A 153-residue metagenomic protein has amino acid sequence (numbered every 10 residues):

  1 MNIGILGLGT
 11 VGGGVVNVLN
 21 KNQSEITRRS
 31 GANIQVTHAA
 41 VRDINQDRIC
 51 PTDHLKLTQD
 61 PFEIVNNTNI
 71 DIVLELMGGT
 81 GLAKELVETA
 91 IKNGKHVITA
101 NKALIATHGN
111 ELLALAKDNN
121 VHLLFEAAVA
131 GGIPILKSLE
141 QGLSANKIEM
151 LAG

Functional and structural regions predicted by a protein language model:
L8: Glycine-rich Rossmann-fold phosphate-binding loop(s) that bind the pyrophosphate of adenine dinucleotide cofactors
G12-G13: N-terminal Rossmann-fold NAD(P) dinucleotide-binding loop
K21-C50: NAD(P)-binding Rossmann-fold cofactor-contacting core
I44-N45, L55-K56, F62-A83, H96-A100: Rossmann-like NAD(P)-binding element
M77, A83-N93, K102-Q141: Rossmann-fold NAD(P)-binding glycine/threonine-rich loop
Q141-G153: Conserved anion/nucleotide-ligand pocket segment
